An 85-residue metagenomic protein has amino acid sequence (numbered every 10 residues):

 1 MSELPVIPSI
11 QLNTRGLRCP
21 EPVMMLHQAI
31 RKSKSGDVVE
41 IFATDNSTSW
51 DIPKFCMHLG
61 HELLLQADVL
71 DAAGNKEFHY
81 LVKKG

Functional and structural regions predicted by a protein language model:
S2-Q28, K32: N-terminal first-folded block
S9, G36-E40, E77: Intrinsic-disorder/low-complexity, polar/charged segments enriched in Ser/Thr/Lys/Arg/Asp/Glu/Gln
P20-E62, D68: Amphipathic, hydrophobic secondary-structure cores in small proteins
F55-G85: C-terminal structural segments of small proteins and small subunits
